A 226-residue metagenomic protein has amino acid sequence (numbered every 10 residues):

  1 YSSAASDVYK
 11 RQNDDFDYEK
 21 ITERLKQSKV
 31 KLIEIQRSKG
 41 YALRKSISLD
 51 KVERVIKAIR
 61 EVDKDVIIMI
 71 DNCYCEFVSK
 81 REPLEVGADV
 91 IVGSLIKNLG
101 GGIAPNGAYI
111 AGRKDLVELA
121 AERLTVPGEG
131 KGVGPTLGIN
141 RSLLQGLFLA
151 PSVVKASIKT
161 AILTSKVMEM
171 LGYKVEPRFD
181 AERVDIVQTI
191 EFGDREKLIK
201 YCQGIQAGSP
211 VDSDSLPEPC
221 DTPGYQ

Functional and structural regions predicted by a protein language model:
Y1-A5, Y9: Single conserved hydrophobic/aromatic residue that forms the stacking wall/gate of nucleotide- or nucleobase-binding
D14-I70: Active-site phosphate-binding strand-loop segment of PLP-dependent enzymes
R24-Q27, L84-E85, Y109, T125-V126 (+1 more regions): Short, solvent-exposed amphipathic alpha-helical segments in soluble enzyme and RNA/protein-processing domains
E34-I35, I68-N72, I91-S94, P177 (+1 more regions): General beta-strand structural signal in soluble alpha/beta enzymes
V78-R81: Catalytic cores of alpha/beta
P83-N98: Conserved active-site segment immediately N-terminal to the catalytic lysine that forms the internal aldimine
I96-K197: Active-site C-terminal subdomain of aminotransferase-like
P177-Y225: Conserved PLP-binding catalytic core of the aspartate aminotransferase-like
